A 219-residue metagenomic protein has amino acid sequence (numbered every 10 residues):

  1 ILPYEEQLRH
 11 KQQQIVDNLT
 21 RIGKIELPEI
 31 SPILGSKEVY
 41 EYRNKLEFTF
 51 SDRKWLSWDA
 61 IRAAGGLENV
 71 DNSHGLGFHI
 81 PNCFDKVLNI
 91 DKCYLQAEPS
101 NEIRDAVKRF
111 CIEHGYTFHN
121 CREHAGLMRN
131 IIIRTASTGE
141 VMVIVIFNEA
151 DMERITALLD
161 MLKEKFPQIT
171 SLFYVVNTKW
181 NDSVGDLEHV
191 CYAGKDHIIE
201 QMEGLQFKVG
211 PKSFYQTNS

Functional and structural regions predicted by a protein language model:
I1-S219: Accessory RNA-recognition modules of RNA-modification enzymes
